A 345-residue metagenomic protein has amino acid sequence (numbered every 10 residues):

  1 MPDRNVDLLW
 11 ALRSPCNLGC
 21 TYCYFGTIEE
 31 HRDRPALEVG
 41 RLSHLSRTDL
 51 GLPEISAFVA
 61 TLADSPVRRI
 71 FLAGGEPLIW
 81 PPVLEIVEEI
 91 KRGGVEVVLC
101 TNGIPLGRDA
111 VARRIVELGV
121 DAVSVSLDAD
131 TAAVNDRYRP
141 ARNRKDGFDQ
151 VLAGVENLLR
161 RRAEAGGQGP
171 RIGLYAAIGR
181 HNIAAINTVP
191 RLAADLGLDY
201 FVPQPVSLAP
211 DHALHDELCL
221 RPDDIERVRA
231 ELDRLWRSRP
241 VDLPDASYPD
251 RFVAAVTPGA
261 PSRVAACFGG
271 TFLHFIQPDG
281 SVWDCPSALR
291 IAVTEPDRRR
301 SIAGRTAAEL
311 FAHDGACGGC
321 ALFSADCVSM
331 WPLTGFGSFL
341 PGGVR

Functional and structural regions predicted by a protein language model:
M1-A122, L220: Conserved alpha-helical substructure of the radical SAM core
M1-N5, G26, P261-V264, D279-R345: Flexible mid-to-C-terminal extensions adjoining Fe-S/redox cofactors in radical SAM and related proteins
R4-A11, P249-V256, G270, R300-L310: Short, intrinsically disordered, charge-biased short linear motifs at domain edges
S14, Q277-P278: Short, ordered coil/turn segments that flank beta-strands lining enzyme active or ligand-binding pockets
P15, G19, A266, A316: The −1 position to Zn-ligating cysteines in a subset of zinc-ribbon hairpins
I28, G75, D128, V206 (+1 more regions): Flexible loop residues that form catalytic and substrate-binding hotspots at small-molecule/glycan-binding clefts
H31-R32, L42-S43, E117-D121, S126-G269 (+3 more regions): Radical SAM enzyme [4Fe-4S]-AdoMet core and its adjacent flexible, acidic and glycine-rich loops/tails across
